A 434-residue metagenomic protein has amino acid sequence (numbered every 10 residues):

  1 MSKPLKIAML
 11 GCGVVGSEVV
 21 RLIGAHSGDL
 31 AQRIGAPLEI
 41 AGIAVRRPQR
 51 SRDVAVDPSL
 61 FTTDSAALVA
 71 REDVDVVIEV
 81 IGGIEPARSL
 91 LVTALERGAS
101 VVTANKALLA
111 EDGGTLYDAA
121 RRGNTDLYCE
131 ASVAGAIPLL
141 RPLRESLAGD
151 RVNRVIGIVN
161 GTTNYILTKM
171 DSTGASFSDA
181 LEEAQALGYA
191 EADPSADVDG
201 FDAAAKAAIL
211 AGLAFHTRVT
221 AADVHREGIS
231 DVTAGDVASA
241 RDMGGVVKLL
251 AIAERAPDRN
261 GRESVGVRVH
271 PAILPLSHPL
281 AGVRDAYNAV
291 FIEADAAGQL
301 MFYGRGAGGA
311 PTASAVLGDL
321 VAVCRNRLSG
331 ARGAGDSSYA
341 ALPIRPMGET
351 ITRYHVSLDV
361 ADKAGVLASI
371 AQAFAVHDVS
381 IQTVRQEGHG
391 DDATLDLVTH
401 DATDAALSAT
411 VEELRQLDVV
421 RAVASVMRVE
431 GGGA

Functional and structural regions predicted by a protein language model:
M1-R97: N-terminal glycine-/serine-/threonine-rich beta1-alpha1-beta2 phosphate-ribose binding loop of Rossmann-like
P86-R97, K106-R144: Rossmann-fold NAD(P)-binding glycine/threonine-rich loop
V101-V102, I381: A short hydrophobic/small-residue beta-strand
R121-D202, I209: Rossmann-like NAD(P)H-binding beta-loop-alpha module
D179-G282, Y287-A289: Substrate-binding/catalytic subdomain of NAD(P)-dependent oxidoreductase enzymes
I229, G298-L300, G304-A310: Glycine-rich phosphate/pyrophosphate-binding beta-alpha loops
H270-D295, G309, A375, S380-G390: Low-complexity, glycine/alanine/valine/leucine- and proline-rich hydrophobic stretches
A315, L320-A434: A conserved regulatory-domain signal marking ACT and ACT-like small-molecule sensing domains and adjacent regulatory
